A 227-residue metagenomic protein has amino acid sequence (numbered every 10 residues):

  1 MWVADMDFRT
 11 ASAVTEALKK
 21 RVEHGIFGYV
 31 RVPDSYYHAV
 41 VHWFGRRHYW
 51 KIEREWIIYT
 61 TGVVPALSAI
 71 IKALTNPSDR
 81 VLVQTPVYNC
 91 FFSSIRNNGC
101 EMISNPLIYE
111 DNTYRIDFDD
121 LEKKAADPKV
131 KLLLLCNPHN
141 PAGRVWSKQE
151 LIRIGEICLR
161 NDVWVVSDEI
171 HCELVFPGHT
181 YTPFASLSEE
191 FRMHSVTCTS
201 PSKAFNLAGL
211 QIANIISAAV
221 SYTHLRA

Functional and structural regions predicted by a protein language model:
M1-G28: N-terminal "arm"/small-domain region of PLP-dependent enzymes with the aminotransferase-like
A11, T15, Y36-Y37, L151 (+3 more regions): A general structural signal for well-ordered alpha-helical segments in protein cores
F27-E156, E173-L174, Y181-R192, V196: Conserved core of the PLP fold type I
K131, D162-W164: The start of beta-strands in P-loop NTPase/AAA+ ATPase cores
N137, V165-V166: Residue-level marker for buried hydrophobic side chains located in beta-strands that build the well-ordered beta-sheet
E169: Walker B catalytic acidic pair
L187-Y222: Active-site PLP attachment segment
T223-A227: Conserved small/polar residues in nucleotide/adenosyl-binding loops
